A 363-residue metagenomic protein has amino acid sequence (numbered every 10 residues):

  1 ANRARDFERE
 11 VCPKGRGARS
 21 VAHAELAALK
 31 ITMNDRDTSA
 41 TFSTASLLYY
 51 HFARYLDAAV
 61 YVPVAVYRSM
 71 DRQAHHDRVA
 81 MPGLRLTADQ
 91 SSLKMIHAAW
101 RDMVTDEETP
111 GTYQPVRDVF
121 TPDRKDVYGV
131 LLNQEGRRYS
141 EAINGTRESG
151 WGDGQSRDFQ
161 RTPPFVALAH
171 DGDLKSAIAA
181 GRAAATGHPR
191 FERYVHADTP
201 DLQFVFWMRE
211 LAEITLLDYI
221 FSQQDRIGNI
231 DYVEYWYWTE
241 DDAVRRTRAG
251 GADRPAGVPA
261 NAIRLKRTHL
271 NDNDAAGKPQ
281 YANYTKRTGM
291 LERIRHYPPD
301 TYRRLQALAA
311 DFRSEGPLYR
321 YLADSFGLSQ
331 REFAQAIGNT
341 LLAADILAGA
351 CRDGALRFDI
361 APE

Functional and structural regions predicted by a protein language model:
A1-E363: Phosphate/dinucleotide-binding and metal-coordinating scaffold of catalytic cores in nucleotide-dependent enzymes
